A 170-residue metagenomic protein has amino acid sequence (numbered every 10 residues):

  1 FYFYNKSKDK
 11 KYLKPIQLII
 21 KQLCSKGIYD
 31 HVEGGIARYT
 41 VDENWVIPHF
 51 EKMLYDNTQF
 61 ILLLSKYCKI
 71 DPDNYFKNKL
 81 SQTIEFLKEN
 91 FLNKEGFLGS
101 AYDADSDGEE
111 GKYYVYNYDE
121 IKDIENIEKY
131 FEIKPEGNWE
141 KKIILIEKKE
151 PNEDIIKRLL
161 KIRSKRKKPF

Functional and structural regions predicted by a protein language model:
F1-F170: Glycan-recognition and catalytic cores of secretory/periplasmic carbohydrate-active enzymes
